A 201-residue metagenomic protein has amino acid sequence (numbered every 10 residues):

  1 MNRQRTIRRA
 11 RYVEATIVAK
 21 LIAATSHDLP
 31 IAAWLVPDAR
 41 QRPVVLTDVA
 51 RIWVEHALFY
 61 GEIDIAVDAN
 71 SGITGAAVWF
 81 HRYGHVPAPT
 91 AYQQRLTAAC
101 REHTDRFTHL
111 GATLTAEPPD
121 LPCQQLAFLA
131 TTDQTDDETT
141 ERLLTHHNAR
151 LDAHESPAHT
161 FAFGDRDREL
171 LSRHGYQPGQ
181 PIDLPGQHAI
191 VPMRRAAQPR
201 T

Functional and structural regions predicted by a protein language model:
M1-T16, K20, A24: Conserved N-terminal entry element of GNAT/NAT acetyltransferase domains
L29-R51: Conserved GNAT-fold acetyl-CoA-binding loop/helix
D48-I65, L121-P122: A short helix-loop-beta-strand connector motif used in the catalytic cores of GNAT acetyltransferases and, in some
F59-A77: Conserved beta-hairpin
T74-T135, L184: Conserved acyl-donor/pantetheine-binding loop and adjacent beta-alpha core of acyl/acetyltransferases and related
L121-A127, L151-F163: Conserved GNAT acetyl-CoA-binding A-motif
A153-E155, G164-P181, P185-H188: Conserved active-site alpha-helix within GNAT-family acetyltransferase domains
F161-D165, G186-T201: C-terminal "cap" of GNAT-fold acetyltransferases
